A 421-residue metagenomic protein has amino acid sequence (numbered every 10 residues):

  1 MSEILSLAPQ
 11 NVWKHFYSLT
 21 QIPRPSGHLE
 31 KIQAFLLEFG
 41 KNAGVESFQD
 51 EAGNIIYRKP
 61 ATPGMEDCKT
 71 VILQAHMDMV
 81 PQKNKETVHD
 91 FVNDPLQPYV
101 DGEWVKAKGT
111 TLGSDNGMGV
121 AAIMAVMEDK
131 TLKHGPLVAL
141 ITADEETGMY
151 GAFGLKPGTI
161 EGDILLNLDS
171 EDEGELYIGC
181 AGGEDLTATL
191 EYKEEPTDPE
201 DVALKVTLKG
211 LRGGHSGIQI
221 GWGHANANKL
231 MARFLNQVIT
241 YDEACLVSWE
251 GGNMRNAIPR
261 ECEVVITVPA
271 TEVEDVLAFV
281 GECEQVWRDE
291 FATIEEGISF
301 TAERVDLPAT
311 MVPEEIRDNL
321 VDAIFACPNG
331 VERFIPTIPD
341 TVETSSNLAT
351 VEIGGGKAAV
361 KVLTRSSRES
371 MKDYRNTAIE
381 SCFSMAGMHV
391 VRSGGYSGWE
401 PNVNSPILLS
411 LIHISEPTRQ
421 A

Functional and structural regions predicted by a protein language model:
S2-E103: Acidic/His- and Gly-rich active-site-bordering loop/insert found across diverse amide/peptide-bond hydrolases
Y17-Q21, E263-V265, S299-M311, N347-V351 (+2 more regions): A short beta-alpha structural unit
M65-I141, E145-T147, A152-D163, D185 (+6 more regions): Active-site metal-coordination/substrate-binding segment of hydrolases, especially metallo-dependent peptidases
D67, A270-F279, E369-R375: Short, conserved charged micro-motifs
H134-A227, L235-I239: Fold-level recognition of mixed alpha/beta catalytic cores in primary-metabolism enzymes, strongest
G179, P196-D201, I220-E250, A270-S345 (+1 more regions): Acidic-enriched catalytic cores of C-N bond-cleaving enzymes acting on peptides and small amides
A326, G330-S393: Non-catalytic terminal/interface segments that mediate subunit docking, oligomerization, and allosteric communication
I412-A421: Single conserved hydrophobic/aromatic residue that forms the stacking wall/gate of nucleotide- or nucleobase-binding
